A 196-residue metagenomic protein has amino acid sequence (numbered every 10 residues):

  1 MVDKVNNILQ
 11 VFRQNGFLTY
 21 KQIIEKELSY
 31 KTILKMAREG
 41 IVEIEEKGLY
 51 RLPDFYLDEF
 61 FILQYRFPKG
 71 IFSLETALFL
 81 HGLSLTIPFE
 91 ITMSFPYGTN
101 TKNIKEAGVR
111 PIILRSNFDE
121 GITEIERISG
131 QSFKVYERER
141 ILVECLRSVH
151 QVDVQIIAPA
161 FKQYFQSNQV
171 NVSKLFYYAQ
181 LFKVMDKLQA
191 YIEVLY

Functional and structural regions predicted by a protein language model:
V2-F17: Short amphipathic alpha-helical interface segments
F12, L18-Q22, L49-Y196: Nucleic-acid-binding surface
E25-R38: Short amphipathic alpha-helical interaction segments
G40-E46: A short, conserved structural fragment
